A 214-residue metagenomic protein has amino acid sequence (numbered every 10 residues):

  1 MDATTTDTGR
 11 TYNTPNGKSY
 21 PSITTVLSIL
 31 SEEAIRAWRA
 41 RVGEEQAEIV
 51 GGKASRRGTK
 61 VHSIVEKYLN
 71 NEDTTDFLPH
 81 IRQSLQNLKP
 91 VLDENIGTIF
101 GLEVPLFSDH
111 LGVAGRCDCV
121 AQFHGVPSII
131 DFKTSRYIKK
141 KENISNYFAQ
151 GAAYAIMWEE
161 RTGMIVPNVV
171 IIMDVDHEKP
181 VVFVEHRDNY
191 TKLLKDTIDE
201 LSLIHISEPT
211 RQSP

Functional and structural regions predicted by a protein language model:
M1-A114: Metal-dependent nuclease catalytic cores that hydrolyze phosphodiester bonds in DNA/RNA, characterized by
K60, Q150, H205: Charged catalytic carboxylate motif
D73, T162-V166, P214: Secondary-structure boundary/capping signal
D93, E159-E160, R211: A general structural signal for alpha-helical elements within enzymatic catalytic domains
F100, V104-E200: Mg2+/Mn2+-dependent nuclease catalytic core
L201-P214: Residue-level detector of conserved catalytic or cofactor/ligand-binding positions in enzyme active sites
